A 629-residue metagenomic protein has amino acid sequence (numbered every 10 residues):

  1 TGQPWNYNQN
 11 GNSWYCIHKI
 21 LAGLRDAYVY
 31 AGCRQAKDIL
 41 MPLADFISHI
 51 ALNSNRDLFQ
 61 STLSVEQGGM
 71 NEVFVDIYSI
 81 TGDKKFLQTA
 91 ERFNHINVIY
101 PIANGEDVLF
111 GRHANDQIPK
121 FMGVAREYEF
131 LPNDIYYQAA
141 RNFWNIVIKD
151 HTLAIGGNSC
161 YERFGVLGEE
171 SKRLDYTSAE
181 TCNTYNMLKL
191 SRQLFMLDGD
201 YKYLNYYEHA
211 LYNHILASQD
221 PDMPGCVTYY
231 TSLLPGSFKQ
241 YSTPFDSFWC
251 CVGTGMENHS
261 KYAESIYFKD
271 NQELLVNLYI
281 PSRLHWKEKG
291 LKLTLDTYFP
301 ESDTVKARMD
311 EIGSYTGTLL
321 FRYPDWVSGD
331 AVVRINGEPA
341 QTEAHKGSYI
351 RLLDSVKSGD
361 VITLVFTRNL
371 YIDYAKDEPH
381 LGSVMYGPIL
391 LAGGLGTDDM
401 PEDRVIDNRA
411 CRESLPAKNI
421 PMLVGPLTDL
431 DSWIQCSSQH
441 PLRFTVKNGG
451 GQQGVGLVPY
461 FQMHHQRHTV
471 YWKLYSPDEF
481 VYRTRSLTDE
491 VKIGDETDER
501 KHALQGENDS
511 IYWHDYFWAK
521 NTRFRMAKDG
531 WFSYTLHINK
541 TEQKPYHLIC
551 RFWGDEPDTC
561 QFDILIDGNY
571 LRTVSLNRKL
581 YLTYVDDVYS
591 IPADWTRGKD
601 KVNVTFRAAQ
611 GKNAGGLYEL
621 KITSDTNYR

Functional and structural regions predicted by a protein language model:
T1-P4, Q9-G11, D26, A31-A51 (+4 more regions): Replace the tail clause
Q3-Y30, Q67-K85, T89, A114-T152 (+2 more regions): Aromatic (Trp/Tyr) and acidic
N6-N8, N53-Q60, A103-G111, E170-T177 (+1 more regions): Active-site-adjacent structural elements in folded domains
R25-L109, N115-I118, M122-A125, E129-I135 (+1 more regions): Catalytic cores of extracellular degradative/oxidative enzymes
Y100-G105, L153-G156, Q219-D222: Boundary/linker segments of alpha-helical solenoid repeat arrays
A140, L204-R308, H345, V365-G530 (+1 more regions): C-terminal beta-rich recognition modules with glycine/proline-rich loops and embedded aromatic residues
L319, A331-V333, F562-I564: Short beta-strand elements bearing conserved aromatic residues within extracellular beta-rich modules
E338-G359, V365-P379, D509-H547, R551-Y628: Beta-strand-rich ligand-recognition modules
